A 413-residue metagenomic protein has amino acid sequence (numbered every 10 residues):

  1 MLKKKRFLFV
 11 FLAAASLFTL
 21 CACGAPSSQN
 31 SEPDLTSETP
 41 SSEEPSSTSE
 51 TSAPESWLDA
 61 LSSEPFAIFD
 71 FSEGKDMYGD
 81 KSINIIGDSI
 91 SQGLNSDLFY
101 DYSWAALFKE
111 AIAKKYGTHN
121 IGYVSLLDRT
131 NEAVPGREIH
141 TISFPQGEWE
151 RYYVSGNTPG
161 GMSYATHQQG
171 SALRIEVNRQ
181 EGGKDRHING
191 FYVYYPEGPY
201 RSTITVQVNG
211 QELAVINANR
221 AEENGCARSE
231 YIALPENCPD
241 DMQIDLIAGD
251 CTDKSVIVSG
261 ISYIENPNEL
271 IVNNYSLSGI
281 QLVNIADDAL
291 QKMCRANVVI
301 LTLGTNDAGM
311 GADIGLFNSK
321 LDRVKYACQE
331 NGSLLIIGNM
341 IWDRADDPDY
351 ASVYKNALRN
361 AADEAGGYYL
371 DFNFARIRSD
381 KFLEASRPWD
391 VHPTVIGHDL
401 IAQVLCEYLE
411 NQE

Functional and structural regions predicted by a protein language model:
M1-F11: Bacterial N-terminal signal peptides that target proteins for export
T19-A22: C-terminal motif of bacterial Sec signal peptides marking the signal peptidase cleavage site
S27-G79: N-terminal, intrinsically disordered, polar/charged segments of Gram-positive cell-envelope systems that serve as
E64-E73, L282-K292, G315-V324, V353-N356: Alpha-helical scaffolding within the catalytic cores of extracellular/periplasmic polymer-degrading hydrolases
G79-S82, Y116-G117, N268-I271, R295-I300 (+2 more regions): Loop/turn elements at helix/coil->beta-strand transitions in domains of secreted/extracellular proteins
I90-Q207, E212-L316, H392: Conserved SGNH/GDSL esterase-like catalytic core that processes O-acyl groups on lipids and polysaccharides
I300-G309, V324-K355: Active-site segments of SGNH/GDSL-like serine hydrolases that catalyze O-acetyl group transfer/hydrolysis on lipids
G309, W342-E413: Catalytic His-Asp segment of secreted/periplasmic serine-dependent ester chemistry enzymes
